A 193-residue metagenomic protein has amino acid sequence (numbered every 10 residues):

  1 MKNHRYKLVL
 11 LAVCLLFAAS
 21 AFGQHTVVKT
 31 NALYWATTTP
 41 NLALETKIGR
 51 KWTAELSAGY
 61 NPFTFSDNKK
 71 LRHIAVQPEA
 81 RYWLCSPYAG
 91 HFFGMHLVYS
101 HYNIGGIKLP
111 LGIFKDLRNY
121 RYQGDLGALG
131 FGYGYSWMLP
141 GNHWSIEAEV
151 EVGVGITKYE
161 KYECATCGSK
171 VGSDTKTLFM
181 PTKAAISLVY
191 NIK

Functional and structural regions predicted by a protein language model:
M1-L10: Bacterial N-terminal signal peptides that target proteins for export
A18-A19: N-terminal signal peptide c-region/cleavage motif recognized by signal peptidases
G23-Q24: Boundary of Sec targeting at the N-terminus
K29, N41, Q77-E79, A128-G132 (+1 more regions): Membrane-embedded beta-strand positions in outer-membrane beta-barrel channels/transporters
L33-W35, G59-N61, H96-S100, E149-G155 (+1 more regions): Outer-membrane beta-barrel pore domains and translocons
T46-A148: Gram-negative (and chloroplast) outer-membrane scaffold detector with strong preference for beta-barrel transmembrane
F114-D116, E163-S173: Solvent-exposed, glycine/polar-rich loop segments of beta-barrel outer-membrane systems
L178-K193: Outer-membrane beta-barrel "beta-signal"
